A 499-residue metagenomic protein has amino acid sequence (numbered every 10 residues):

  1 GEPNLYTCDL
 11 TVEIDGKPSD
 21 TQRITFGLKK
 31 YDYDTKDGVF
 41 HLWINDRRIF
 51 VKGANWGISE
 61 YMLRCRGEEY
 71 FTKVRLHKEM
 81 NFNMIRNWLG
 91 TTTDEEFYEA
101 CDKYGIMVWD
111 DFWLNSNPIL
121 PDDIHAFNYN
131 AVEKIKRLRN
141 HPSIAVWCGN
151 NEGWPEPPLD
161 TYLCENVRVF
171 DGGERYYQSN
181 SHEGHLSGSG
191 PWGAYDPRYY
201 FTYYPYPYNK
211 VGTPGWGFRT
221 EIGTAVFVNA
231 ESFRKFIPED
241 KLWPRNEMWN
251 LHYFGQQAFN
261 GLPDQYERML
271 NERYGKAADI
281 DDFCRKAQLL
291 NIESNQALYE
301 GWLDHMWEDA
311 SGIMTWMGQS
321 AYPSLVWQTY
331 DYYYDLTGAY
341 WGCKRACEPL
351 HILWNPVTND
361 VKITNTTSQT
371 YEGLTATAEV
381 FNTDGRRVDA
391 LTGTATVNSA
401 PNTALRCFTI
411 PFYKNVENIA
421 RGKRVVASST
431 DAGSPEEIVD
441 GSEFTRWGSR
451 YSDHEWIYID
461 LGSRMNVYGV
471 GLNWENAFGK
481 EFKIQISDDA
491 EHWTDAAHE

Functional and structural regions predicted by a protein language model:
G1-M84, W88, E174, M306 (+3 more regions): Secreted/periplasmic carbohydrate-active enzymes, especially glycoside hydrolases
D9, G16-V146, G255-R285, L289: Active-site-adjacent substrate/metal-binding segments within catalytic domains of carbohydrate-active enzymes
D20, V132-E247: Active-site region of glycoside hydrolase catalytic domains
I144, E174, A310, M465-V467 (+1 more regions): Core-facing hydrophobic residues within beta-strands of well-ordered domains
W147, R168, Y206-E372: Substrate-binding clefts and catalytic carboxylate motifs of secreted carbohydrate-active enzymes
V357-N359, E455-I457, N466-Y468: Structural beta-strand segments of beta-rich domains
T377-E379, G471, E481-Q485: Beta-strand signatures of extracellular beta-sandwich domains
N415-R464, N473-F478, D488, H492-E499: Disordered, acidic Ser/Thr/Pro-rich linker "stalks" and the adjacent N-terminal cap of the next globular domain
